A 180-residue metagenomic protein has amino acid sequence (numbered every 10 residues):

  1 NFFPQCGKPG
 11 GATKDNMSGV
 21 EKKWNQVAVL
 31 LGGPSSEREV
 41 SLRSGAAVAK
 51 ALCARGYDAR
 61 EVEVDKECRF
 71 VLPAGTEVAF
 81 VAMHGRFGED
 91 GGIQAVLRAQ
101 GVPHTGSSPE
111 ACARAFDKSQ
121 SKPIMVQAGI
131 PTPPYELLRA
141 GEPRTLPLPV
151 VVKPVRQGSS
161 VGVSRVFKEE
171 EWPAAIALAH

Functional and structural regions predicted by a protein language model:
N1-G7, G11-E110, R114-Q127, R139-P143: ATP-binding N-terminal substructure of ATP-dependent carboxylate-amine bond-forming enzymes
E21-K22, L72, E142-T145, P154-G158 (+1 more regions): Solvent-exposed alpha-helices and their adjacent loops that cap or buttress functional pockets in soluble metabolic
E39, S119, P133, E170-P173: Residues in well-ordered alpha-helical elements
S41, P149-L178: Glycine-rich phosphate-binding loop of ATP-grasp-fold ATP-dependent ligases
A47, P103, S108-A113, S164-H180: An N-terminal domain-start capping segment
Q127-G158: Rossmann-like NAD(P)H-binding beta-loop-alpha module
